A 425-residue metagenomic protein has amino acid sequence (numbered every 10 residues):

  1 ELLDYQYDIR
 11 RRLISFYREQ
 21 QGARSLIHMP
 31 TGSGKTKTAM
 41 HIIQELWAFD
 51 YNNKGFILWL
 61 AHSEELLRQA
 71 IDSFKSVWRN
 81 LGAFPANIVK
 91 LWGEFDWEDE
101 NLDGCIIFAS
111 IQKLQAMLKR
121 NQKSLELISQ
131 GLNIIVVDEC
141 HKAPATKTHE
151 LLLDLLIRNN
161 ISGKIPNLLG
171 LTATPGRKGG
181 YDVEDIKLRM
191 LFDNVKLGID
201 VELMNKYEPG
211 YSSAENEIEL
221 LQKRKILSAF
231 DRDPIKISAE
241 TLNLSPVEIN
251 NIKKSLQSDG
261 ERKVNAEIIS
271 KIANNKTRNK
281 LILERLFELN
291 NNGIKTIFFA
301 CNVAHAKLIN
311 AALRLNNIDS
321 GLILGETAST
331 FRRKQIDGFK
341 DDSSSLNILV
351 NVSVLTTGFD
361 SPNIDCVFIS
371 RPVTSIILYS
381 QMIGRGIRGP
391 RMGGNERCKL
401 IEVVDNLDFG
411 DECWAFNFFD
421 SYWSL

Functional and structural regions predicted by a protein language model:
E1-H28: Conserved pre-motif I regulatory segment
L3, Y181-I294: Interdomain helical connector at the RecA1-RecA2 junction of SF1/SF2 helicase-like NTPases
Q20-Q44: Walker A/P-loop
S33-T38, N53-S76, C301-A304: Conserved Walker A/P-loop ATP-binding site and its immediately adjacent core in helicase/helicase-like ATPase domains
D96-D99, I297, K307-L308, I318-L355: Conserved helicase ATPase core of P-loop NTP-dependent helicases/translocases
I111-K113, L125-G170, P175-R177: SF2 helicase catalytic motif II
L132, N347-N351, L355-V373, L378-R385 (+1 more regions): A short beta-strand element within the Helicase C-terminal
E219-S228, I377-S380, R388-L425: A conserved SF2-helicase RecA2
